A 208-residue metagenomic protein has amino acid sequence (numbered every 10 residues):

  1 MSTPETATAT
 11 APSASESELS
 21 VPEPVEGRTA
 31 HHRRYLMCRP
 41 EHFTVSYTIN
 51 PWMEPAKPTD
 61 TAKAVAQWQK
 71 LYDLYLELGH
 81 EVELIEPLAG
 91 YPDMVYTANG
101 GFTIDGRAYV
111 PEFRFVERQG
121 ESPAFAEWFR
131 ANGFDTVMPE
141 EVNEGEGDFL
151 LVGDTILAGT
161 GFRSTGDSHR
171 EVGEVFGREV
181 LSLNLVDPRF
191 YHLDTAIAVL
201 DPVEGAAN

Functional and structural regions predicted by a protein language model:
S2-T6, E16-N208: The feature marks the mature, well-folded catalytic cores of soluble enzymes
T8-T10: Low-complexity, intrinsically disordered Ser/Thr/Pro- and acidic-rich segments
